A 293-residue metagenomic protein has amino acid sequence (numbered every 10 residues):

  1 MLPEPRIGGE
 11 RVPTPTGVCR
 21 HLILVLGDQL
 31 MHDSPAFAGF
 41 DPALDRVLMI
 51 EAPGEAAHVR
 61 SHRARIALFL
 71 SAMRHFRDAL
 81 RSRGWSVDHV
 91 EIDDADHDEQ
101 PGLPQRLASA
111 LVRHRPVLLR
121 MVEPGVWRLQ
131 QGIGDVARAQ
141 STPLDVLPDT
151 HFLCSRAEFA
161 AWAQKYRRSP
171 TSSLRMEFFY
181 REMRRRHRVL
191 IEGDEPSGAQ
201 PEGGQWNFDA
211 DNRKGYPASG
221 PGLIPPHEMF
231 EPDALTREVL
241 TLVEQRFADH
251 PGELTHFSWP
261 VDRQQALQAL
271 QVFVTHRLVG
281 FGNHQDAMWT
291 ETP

Functional and structural regions predicted by a protein language model:
L2-I92: N-terminal beta-strand-loop-alpha-helix module at the start of alpha/beta ligand-binding or catalytic domains
D28, A52, I92-A95, P124-V126 (+2 more regions): An acidic- and aromatic-residue-enriched active-site/binding cleft used to recognize and process polar
M31-D33, E55-H58, D96-D98, W127-L129 (+1 more regions): Flexible loop/turn segments at secondary-structure boundaries
L68-S71, H75, R128, V261 (+1 more regions): Generic recognition of stable, solvent-exposed alpha-helical segments in well-folded globular domains
A79, R83, A110, V136 (+1 more regions): Generic, well-ordered alpha-helical scaffold segments in large soluble proteins
H89-P101: Short beta->alpha junction loops
E99, P104-W259: Beta-rich, aromatic/charged-enriched effector core domains that present basic-aromatic interfaces for binding
V261-P293: Gly/Thr-rich phosphate-binding loop signature of adenosyl cofactor/nucleotide-binding cores
